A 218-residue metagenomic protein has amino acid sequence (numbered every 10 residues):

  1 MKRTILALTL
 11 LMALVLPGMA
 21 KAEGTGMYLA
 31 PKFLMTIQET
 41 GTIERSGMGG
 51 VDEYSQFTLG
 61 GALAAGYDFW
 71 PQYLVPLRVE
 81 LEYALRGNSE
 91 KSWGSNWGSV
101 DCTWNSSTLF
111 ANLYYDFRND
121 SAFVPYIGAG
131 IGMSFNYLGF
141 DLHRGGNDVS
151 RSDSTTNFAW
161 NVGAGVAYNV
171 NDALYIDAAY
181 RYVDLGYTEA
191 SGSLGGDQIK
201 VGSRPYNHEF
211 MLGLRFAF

Functional and structural regions predicted by a protein language model:
M1-G26: Cleavable N-terminal export/targeting peptides
L10-G18, G130, A159-G163: A broad helix-preferring feature
A30-I37, G61-H143, P205-F218: Gram-negative (and chloroplast) outer-membrane scaffold detector with strong preference for beta-barrel transmembrane
T40-T42, Y83-N88, V170-F218: Predominantly the C-terminal beta-signal and adjacent terminal strand-loop region of outer-membrane beta-barrel
G41-G49, S89-G98, Y137-D148, T188-D197: Outer-membrane beta-barrel translocator domains and adjoining extracellular loop/strand segments of Gram-negative
G49-F57, G98-N105, N147-T156, I199-Y206: Replace "Gram-negative outer membrane beta-barrel proteins" with "bacterial and organellar outer membrane beta-barrel
A62-L63, F110, N157-Y168: Transmembrane beta-barrel strand/turn architecture of Gram-negative outer membrane proteins
L113, I127-A129, V162-V166, L174-A178 (+1 more regions): Hydrophobic packing within well-folded, soluble alpha/beta domains
